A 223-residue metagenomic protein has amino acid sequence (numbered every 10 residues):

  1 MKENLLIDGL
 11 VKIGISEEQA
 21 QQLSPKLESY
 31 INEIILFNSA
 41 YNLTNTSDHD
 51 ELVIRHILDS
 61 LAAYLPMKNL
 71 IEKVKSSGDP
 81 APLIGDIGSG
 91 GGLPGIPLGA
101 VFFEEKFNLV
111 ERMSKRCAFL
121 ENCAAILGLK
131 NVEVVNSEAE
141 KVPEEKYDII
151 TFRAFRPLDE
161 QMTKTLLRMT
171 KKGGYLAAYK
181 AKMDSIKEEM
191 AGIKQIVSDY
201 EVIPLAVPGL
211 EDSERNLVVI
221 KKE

Functional and structural regions predicted by a protein language model:
M1-D79, K115-R116, E121-K130: Class I SAM-dependent transferase core
G9, S24, V101, G192-I196: Alpha-helical structural signal in soluble globular domains
I31, S89-P94, S137-A139: Mobile beta-alpha loop/short-helix "lid" or hinge segments that flank ligand
N32, I96, R215: Change "...and in nucleic-acid phosphodiester-cleaving endonucleases..." to "...and in nucleic-acid processing enzymes
S77-G90: Conserved class I S-adenosyl-L-methionine
G91-E104: Conserved SAM-binding loop of SAM-dependent methyltransferases across substrates and taxa, primarily the Class I
E105-E223: S-adenosylmethionine
